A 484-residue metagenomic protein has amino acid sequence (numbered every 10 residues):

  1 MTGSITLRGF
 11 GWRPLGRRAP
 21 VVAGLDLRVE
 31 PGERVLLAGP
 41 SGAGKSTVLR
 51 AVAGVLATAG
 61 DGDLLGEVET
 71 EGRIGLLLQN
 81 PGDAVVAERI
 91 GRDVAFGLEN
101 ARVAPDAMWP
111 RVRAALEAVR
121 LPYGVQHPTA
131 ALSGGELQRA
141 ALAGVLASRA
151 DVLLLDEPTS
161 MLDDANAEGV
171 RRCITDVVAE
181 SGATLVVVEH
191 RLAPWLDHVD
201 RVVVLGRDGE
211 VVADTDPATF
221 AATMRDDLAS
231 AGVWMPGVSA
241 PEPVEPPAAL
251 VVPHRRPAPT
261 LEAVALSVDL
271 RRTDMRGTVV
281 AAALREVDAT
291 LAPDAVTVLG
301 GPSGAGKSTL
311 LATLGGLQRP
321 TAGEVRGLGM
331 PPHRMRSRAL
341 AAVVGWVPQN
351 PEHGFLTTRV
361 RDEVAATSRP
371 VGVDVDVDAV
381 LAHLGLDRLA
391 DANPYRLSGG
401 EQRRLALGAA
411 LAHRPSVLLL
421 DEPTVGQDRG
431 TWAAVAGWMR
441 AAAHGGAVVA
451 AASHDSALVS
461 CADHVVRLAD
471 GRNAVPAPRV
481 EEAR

Functional and structural regions predicted by a protein language model:
A53, G315: Helix-to-loop junction immediately C-terminal to a conserved catalytic motif
D61-I74, G323-P331, L340: Conserved ABC transporter NBD signature motif
A107-G124, G372-L389: Conserved ABC ATPase "signature" region
P128-L132, E136, N393-L397, E401: Conserved ABC ATPase signature
L142, V170, L407-G408: Hydrophobic anchor residue at the start of the ABC signature
V145-L146, A410-L411: ABC ATPase C-loop
L153-E157, L418-E422: Catalytic Walker B motif of ABC-type/P-loop ATPase nucleotide-binding domains
D208-V233, R472-R484: Conserved beta-strand-loop-alpha-helix hinge in the C-terminal portion of ABC ATPase nucleotide-binding domains
